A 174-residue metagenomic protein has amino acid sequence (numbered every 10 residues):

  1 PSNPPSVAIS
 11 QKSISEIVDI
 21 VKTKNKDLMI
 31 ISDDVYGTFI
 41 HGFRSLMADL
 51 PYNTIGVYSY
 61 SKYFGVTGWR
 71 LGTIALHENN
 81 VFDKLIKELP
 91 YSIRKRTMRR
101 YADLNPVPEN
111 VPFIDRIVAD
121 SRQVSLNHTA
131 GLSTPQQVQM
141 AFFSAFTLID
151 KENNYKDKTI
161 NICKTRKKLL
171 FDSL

Functional and structural regions predicted by a protein language model:
P1-H41: Active-site phosphate-binding strand-loop segment of PLP-dependent enzymes
S6-Q11, I40-R44, T67-W69, K167 (+1 more regions): A short acidic (Asp/Glu
S13-I17, L46, G56, L170: A general structural detector for well-ordered alpha-helical segments in enzyme core domains, enriched
E16, I20, A141, I162-S173: Amphipathic alpha-helical segments that form well-ordered structural scaffolds and often line/cohere around active
L28, S32, F43-Y63, T67: Conserved active-site segment immediately N-terminal to the catalytic lysine that forms the internal aldimine
I55-I160, K164: Conserved core segment of the aminotransferase class I/II
